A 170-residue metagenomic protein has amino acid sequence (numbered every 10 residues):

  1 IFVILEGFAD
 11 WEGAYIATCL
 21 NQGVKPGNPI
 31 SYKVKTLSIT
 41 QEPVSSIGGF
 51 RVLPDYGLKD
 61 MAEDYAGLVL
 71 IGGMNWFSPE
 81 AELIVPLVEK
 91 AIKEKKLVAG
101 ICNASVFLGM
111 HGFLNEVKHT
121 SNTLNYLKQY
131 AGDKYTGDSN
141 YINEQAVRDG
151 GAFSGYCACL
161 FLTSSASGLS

Functional and structural regions predicted by a protein language model:
I1-I4, F8-A9, Y15, Q22-T40 (+3 more regions): Active-site-adjacent pocket-lining segments in enzyme domains
I47: A short, charged, and often flexible helix/loop element on the N-terminal side of the glycosyltransferase catalytic
